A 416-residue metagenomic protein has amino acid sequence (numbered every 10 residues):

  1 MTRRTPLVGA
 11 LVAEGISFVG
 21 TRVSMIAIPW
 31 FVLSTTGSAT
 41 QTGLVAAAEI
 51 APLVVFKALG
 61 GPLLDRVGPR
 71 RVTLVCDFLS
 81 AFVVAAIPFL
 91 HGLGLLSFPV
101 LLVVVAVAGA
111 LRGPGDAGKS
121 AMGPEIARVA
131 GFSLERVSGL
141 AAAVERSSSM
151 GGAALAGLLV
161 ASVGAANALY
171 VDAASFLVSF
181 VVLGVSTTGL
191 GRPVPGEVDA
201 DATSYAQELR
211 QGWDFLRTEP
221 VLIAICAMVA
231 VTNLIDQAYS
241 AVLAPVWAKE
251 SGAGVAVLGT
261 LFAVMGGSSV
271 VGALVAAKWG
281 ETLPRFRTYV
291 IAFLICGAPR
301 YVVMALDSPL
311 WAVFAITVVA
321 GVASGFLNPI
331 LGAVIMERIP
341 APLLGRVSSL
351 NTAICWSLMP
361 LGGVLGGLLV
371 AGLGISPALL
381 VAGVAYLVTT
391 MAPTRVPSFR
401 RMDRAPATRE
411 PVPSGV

Functional and structural regions predicted by a protein language model:
M1-V54, D214-M265: Helix-loop boundary and gating motifs at the non-cytosolic
M1-V8, G189-A227, E410-V416: Juxtamembrane intracellular "pre-TM" segments in multi-pass secondary transporters
G9, M25, T40-Q41, R71 (+9 more regions): Residue-level recognition of membrane-helix boundary sites in multi-pass small-molecule transporters
G9-M25, E49-L64, G68-S80, V100-V160 (+5 more regions): Substrate-agnostic recognition of the 12-TM MFS/MFS-like secondary transporter fold
P29, V84-H91, A156, V160 (+7 more regions): Structural signal for membrane-spanning alpha-helices in multi-pass inner-membrane proteins, emphasizing helix cores
L33-G43, A86-A110, V129-S133, L159-Y170 (+3 more regions): Membrane-interface helix-capping segments at transmembrane helix termini in multi-pass transporters
V55-L59, R66, R70-V72, A86 (+3 more regions): C-terminal transmembrane bundle of multi-pass solute transporters/carriers
F98-G109, S133-P195, G259, A263 (+2 more regions): Hydrophobic alpha-helical transmembrane segments
